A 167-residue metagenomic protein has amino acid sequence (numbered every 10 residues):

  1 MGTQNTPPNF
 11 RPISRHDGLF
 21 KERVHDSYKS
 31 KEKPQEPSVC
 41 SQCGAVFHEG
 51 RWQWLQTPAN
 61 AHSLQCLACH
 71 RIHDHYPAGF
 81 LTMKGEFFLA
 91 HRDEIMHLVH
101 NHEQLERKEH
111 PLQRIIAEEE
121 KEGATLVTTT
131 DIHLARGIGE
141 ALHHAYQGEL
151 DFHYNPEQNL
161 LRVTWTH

Functional and structural regions predicted by a protein language model:
M1-D74: N-terminal cysteine/histidine-rich coordination modules
H75-Q113, A117-E118: Surface-exposed, low-hydrophobicity interaction/linker segments
I95, G137-I138: Hydrophobic side chains in well-ordered alpha-helices
E120-E122, Q158: Short Gly/Ser/Thr- and Asp/Glu-enriched loop/turn motifs at secondary-structure junctions
G123-T129: Short cationic amphipathic helices and targeting signals
T130-A135: Helix N-cap motif at beta-to-alpha junctions
H143-L150: A common structural junction motif
Y154-H167: C-terminal edge-of-domain segments
